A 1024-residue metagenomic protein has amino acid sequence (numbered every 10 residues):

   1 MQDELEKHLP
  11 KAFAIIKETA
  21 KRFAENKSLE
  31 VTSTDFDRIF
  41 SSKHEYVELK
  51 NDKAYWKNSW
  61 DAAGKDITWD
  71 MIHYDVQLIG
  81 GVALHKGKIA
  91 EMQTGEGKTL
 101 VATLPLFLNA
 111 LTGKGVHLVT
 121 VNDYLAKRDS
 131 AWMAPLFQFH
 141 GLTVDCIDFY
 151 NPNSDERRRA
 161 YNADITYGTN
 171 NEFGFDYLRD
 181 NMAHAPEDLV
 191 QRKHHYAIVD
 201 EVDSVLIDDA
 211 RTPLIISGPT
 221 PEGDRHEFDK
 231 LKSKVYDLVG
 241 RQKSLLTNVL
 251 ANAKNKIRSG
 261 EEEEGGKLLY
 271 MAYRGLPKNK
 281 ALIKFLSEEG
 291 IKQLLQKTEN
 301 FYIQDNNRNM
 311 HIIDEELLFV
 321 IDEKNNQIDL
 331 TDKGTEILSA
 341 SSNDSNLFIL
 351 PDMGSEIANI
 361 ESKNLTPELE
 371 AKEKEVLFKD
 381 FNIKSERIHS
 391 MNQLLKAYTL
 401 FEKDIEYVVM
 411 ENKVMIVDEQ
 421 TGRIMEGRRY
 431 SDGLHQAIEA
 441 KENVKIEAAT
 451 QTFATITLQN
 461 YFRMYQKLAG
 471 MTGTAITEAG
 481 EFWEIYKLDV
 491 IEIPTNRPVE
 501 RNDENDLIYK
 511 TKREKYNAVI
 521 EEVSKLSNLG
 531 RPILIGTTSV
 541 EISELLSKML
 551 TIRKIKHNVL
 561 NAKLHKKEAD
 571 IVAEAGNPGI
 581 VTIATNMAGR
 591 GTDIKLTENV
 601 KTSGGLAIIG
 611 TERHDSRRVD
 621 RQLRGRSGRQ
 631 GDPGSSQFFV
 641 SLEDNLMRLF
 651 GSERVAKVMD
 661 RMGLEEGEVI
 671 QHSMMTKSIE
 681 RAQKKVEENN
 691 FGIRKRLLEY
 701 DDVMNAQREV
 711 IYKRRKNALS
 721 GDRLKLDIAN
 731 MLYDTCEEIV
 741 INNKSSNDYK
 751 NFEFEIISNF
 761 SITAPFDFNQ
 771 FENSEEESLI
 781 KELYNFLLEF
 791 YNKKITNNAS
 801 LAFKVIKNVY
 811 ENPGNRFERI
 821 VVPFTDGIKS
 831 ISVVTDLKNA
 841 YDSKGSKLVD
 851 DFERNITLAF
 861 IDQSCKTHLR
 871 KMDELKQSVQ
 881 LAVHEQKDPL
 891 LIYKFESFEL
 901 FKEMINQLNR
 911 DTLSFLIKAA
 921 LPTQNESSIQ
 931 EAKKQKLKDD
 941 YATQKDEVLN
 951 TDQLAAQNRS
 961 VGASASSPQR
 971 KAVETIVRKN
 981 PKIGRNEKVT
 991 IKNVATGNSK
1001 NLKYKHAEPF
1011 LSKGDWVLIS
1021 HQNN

Functional and structural regions predicted by a protein language model:
M1-E666, Y712-K713, A729-N730, D734: Conserved P-loop NTPase motor core
K17, S390, Y407-V417, T421-R428 (+3 more regions): Extended, charged helical/alpha-beta scaffold domains that provide interaction surfaces
I535, I583, C865, F901 (+1 more regions): Hydrophobic, well-ordered secondary-structure elements that form the walls of internal hydrophobic environments
K988-V994: A short beta-strand micro-motif
T996-N1001: A short, exposed loop/beta-hairpin motif centered on an aromatic-Gly-Thr core
K1003-V1017: A short, charged, amphipathic alpha-helix used as a generic interaction element across diverse proteins
I1019-H1021: NTP/phosphate- and nucleic-acid-binding module
